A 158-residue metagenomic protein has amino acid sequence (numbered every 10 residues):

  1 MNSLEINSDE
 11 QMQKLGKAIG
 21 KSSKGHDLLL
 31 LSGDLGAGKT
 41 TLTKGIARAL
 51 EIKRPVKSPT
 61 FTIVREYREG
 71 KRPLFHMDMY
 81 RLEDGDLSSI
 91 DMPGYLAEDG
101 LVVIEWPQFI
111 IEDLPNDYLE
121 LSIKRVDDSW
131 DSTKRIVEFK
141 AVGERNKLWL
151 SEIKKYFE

Functional and structural regions predicted by a protein language model:
M1-A18: N-terminal pre-Walker A segment at the start of P-loop NTPase domains
N2, P93-E158: Short phosphate-coordinating micro-motif centered on Lys-Gly-acidic
I19-H26: Phosphate-binding P-loop
L28-L30: Short hydrophobic/aromatic beta-strand immediately N-terminal to the Walker A/P-loop
S32-D34: P-loop (Walker A) phosphate-binding loop of NTP-binding proteins
K39: Conserved lysine of the Walker
R48-S58, E69-R72: Post-Walker A helix-loop "phosphate-sensing" segment adjacent to the P-loop in P-loop NTPases
T60, E66-Q108: Conserved nucleotide-sensing/catalytic segment adjacent to the nucleotide-binding pocket in NTP-handling enzymes
